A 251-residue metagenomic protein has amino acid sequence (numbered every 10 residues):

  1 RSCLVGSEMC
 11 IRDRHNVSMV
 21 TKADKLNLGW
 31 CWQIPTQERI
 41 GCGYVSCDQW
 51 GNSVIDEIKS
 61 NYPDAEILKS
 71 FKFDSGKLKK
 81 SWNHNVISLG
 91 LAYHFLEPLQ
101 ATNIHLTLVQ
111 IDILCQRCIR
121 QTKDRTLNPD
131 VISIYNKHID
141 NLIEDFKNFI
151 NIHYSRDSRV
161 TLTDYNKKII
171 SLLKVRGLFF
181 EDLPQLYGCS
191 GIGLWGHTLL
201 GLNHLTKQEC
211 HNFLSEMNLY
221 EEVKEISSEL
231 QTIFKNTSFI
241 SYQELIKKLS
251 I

Functional and structural regions predicted by a protein language model:
R1-I11: Single conserved hydrophobic/aromatic residue that forms the stacking wall/gate of nucleotide- or nucleobase-binding
C3, K25, I34-T36, K80-S81 (+1 more regions): Well-ordered beta-strand positions
E8, W30-Q33, W82, V86 (+4 more regions): Tryptophan-centric aromatic hotspots in well-structured domains and transmembrane helices
R14-V17: Short Pro/Gly-enriched beta-strand edge/turn motifs at strand-loop
V20-D24: Short Gly/Pro-enriched turn/cap motifs at secondary-structure boundaries
K25-D74, A92-H105: Conserved FAD/dinucleotide-binding core of flavoprotein oxidoreductases
K77-F146: Conserved mid-domain beta->alpha element of the FAD-binding
Q116-I251: Long, low-complexity C-terminal extensions of enzymes
